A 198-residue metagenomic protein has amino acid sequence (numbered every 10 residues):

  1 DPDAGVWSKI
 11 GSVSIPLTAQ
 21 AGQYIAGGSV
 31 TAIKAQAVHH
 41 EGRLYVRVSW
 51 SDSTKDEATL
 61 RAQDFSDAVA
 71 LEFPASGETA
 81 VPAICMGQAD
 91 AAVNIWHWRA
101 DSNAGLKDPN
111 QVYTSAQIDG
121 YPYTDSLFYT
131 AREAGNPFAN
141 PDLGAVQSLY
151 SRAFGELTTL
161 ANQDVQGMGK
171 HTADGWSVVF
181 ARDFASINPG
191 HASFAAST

Functional and structural regions predicted by a protein language model:
D1-P2: N-terminal pre-domain segments of enzymes
S8-G135, G190-A192, A196-T198: Surface-exposed, glycine/proline- and aromatic-rich loop segments on solvent-exposed faces across compartments
K9-S14, A19-I25, L44-S49, D142-V146 (+2 more regions): Short linear motifs at secondary-structure transitions and domain/linker junctions
A37-G42, G169-G175: Short, ordered beta-strand-loop transition motifs
A75-G77, F154-L157, T172-T198: Ser/Thr/Pro-rich, low-complexity mucin-like regions that serve as glycosylated stalks/linkers or repetitive adhesive
L106-H171: Long, low-complexity, polar/charged, intrinsically disordered or flexibly structured peripheral segments
